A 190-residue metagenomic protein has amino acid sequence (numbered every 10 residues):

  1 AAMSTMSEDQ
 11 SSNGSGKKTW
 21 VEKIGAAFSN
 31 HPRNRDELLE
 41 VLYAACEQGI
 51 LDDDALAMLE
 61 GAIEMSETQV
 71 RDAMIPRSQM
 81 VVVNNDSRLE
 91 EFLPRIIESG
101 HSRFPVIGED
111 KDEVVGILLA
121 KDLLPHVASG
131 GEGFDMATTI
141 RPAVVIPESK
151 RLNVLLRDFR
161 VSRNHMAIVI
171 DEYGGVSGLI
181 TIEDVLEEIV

Functional and structural regions predicted by a protein language model:
A2-S11, A26, N30-V190: Soluble cytosolic regulatory domains appended to membrane proteins
G16-F28: Polybasic, Ser/Thr-rich amphipathic helices
